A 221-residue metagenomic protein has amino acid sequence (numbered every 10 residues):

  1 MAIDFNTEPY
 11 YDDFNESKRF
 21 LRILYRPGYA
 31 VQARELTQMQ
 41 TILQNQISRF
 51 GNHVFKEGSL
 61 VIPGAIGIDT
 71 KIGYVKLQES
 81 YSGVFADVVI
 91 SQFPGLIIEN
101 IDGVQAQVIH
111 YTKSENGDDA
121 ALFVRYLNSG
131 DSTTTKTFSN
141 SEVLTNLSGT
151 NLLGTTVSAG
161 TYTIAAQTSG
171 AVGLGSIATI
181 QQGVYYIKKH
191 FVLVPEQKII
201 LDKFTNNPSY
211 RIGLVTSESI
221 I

Functional and structural regions predicted by a protein language model:
M1-I221: Subunit-assembly interface segments of extracellular/virion macromolecular structures
